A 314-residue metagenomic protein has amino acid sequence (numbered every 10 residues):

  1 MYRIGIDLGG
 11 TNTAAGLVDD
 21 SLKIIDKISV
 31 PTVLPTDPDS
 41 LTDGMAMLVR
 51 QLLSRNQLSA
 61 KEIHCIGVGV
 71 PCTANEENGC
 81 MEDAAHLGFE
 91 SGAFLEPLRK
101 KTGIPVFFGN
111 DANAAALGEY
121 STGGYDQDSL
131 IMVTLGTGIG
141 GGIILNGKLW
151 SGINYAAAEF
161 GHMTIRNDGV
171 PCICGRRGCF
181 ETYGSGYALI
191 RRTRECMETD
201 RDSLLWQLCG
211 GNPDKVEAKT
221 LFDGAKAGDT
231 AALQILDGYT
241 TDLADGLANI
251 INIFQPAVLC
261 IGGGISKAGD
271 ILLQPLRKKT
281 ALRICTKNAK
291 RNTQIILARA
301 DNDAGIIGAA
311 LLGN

Functional and structural regions predicted by a protein language model:
M1-C65, N75-N78, L95-I104, S121-Q127 (+2 more regions): ATP-binding/phosphotransfer module of carbohydrate and carboxylate kinases, centering on a glycine-rich
D7, G67-P71, G109, I131-G138 (+1 more regions): Short beta-strand segments
T11-N12, A112-A114, T137-G140, N167: Conserved A3 ("GATE") glycine/threonine-rich loop of ANL adenylate-forming enzymes
I28-V30, A85, I153: Short hydrophobic alpha-helix segments
G79-E90: A charged helix-plus-loop insertion that forms the helical arch/lid used to bind and gate nucleic-acid substrates
G109-G123: Conserved PLP phosphate-binding loop immediately N-terminal to the Schiff-base lysine helix in PLP-dependent enzymes
A156-E159: Structural signature of FAD isoalloxazine-binding scaffolds in flavoprotein oxidoreductases
